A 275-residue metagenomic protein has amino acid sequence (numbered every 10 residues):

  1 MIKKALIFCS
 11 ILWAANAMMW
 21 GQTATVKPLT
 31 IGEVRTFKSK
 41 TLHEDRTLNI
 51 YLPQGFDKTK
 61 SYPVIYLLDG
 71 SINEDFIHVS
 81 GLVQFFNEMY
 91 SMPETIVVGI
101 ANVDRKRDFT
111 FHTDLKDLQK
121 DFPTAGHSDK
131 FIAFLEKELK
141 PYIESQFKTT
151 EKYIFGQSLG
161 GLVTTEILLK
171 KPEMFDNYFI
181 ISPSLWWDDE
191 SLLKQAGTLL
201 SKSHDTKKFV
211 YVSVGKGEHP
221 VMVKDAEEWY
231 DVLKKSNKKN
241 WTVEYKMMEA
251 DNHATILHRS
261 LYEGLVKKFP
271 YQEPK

Functional and structural regions predicted by a protein language model:
M19-P63: A domain-start/cap signature at the N-terminus of enzymes
I50, A133-T150: Conserved acidic catalytic loop of the alpha/beta-hydrolase fold
E74-I132: Active-site machinery of serine-nucleophile hydrolases
F147-S158, Y178: Alpha/beta-hydrolase fold nucleophile elbow
G161-P172: Short glycine-enriched nucleophile-adjacent loop and the immediately C-terminal alpha-helix near the catalytic center
K170-K207: Mobile cap/lid helix-loop segments that gate and shape the active-site cleft of serine hydrolases
V212-V214: Short beta-strand/loop motif that positions the catalytic acidic residue of the alpha/beta-hydrolase fold
H219-K275: C-terminal catalytic histidine-bearing segment of alpha/beta-hydrolase fold enzymes
